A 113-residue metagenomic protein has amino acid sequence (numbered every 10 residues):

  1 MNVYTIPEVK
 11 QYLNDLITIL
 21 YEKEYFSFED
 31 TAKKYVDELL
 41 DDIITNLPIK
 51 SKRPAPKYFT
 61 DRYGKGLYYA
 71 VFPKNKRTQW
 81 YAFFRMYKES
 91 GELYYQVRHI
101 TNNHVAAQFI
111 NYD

Functional and structural regions predicted by a protein language model:
M1-D42: Arg/Lys-rich, positively charged N-terminal/basic patches that mediate binding to nucleic acids
Y4, Y35, Y68-Y69, F83-F84: Aromatic side chains
Y25, A55-Y58, R85, D113: Charged, low-complexity, helix/coiled-coil-prone segments
L39, N46-L47, F84: Conserved short aromatic-hydrophobic micro-motifs
I44-N75: A short, surface-exposed loop/turn module that caps and links secondary-structure elements
F72-D113: Enriched for short, Lys/Arg-rich terminal
